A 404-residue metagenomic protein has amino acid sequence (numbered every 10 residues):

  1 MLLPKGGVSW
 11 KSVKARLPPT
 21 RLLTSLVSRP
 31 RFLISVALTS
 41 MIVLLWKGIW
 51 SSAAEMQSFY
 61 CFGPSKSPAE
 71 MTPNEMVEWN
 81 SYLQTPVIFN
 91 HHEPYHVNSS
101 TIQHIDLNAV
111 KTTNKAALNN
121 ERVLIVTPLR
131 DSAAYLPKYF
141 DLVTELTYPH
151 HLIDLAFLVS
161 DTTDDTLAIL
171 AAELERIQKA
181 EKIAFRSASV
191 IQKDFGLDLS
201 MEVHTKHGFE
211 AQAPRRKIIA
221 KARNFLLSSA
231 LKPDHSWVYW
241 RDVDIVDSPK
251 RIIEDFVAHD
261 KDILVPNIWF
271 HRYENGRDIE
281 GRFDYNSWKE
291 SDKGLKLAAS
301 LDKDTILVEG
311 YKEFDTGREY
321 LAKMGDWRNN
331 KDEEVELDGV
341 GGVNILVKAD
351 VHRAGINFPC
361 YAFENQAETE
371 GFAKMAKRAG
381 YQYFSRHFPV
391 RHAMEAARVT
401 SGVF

Functional and structural regions predicted by a protein language model:
L2-A69: N-terminal signal-anchor transmembrane helix specifying type II single-pass membrane topology of secretory-pathway
L107-V110, S132-L146, A168-I169: Short, well-formed alpha-helical segments that are part of the catalytic scaffolds of diverse glycosyltransferases
L124-S132, L146, L158-S160: A conserved hydrophobic helix/loop-capping motif in glycosyltransferases and polysaccharide synthases
D141-L152, T162, E173-K179: Short, acidic, metal-binding catalytic loop of nucleotide-sugar glycosyltransferases
D165-H235: Active-site-proximal specificity loops/subdomain of glycosyltransferases
L227, V246-A349, R353-P359: Conserved catalytic core of nucleotide-sugar-dependent glycosyltransferases
P233-V246: Short beta-strand-to-loop acidic/aromatic patch adjacent to the donor-nucleotide binding site
E334-L337, G342-E364, E370-H392, G402: Catalytic donor-sugar/metal-binding loop of nucleotide-sugar-dependent glycosyltransferases
